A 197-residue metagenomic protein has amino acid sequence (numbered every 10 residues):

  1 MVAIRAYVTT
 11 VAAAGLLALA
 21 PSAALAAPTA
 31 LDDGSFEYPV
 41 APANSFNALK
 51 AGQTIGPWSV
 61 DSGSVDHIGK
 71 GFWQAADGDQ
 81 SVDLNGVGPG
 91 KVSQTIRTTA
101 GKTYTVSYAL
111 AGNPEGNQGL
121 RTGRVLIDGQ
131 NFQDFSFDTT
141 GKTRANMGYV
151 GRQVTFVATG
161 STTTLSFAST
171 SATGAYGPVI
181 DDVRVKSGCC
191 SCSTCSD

Functional and structural regions predicted by a protein language model:
S22-A27: Sec/Tat signal peptide C-region and signal peptidase I cleavage site
F36, G90-L120, V154, L165 (+1 more regions): Extra-cytoplasmic beta-strand recognition segments
P39-Q80: Extracellular glycan-recognition surfaces and repeat-rich motifs
Q80-K91, G141-N146: Extracellular beta-rich ligand/substrate-recognition surface
L120-Q130: Short, surface-exposed beta-strand/strand-loop-strand elements in extracellular ectodomains
Q130-S161: Extracellular carbohydrate recognition and processing domains and analogous Trp-centered ligand-binding platforms
F167-A175: Short beta-strand-plus-loop segments that form exposed binding edges in beta-rich domains
A175-S191: Exposed low-complexity, polar/acidic, P/S/T/G-rich flexible segments that act as propeptides, protease-susceptible
